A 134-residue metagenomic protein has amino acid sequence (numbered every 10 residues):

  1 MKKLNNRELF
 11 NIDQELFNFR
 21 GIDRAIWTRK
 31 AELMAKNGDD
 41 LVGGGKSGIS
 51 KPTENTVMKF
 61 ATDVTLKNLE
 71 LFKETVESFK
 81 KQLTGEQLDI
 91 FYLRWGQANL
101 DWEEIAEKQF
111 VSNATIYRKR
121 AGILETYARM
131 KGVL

Functional and structural regions predicted by a protein language model:
M1-K80, V133: N-terminal interaction/assembly modules
I26-W27, E70, F91, T115-Y117: Short alpha-helical segments used as structural interaction elements across diverse proteins
Q82-L100: Short amphipathic alpha helix immediately N-terminal
A98-A114: Helix-turn-helix DNA-binding module
I116-M130: DNA major-groove recognition helices of helix-turn-helix
